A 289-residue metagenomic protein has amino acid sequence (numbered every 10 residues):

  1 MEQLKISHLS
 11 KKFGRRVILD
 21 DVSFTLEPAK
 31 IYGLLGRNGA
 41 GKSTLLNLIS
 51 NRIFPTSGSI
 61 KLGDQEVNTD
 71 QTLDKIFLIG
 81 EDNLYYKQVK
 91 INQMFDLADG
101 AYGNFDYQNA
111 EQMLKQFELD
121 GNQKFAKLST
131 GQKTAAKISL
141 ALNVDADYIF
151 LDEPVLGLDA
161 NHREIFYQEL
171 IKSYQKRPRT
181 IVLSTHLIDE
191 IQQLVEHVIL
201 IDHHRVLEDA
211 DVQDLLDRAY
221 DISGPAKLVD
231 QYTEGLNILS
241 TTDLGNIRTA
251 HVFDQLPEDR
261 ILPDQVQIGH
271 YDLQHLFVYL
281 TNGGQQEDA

Functional and structural regions predicted by a protein language model:
L4-I6, L19: Conserved structural motif at the start of ABC-family nucleotide-binding domains
Y32-R37: The feature captures the beta-strand-to-loop junction immediately N-terminal to the Walker
G41, G58-Q71: Conserved ABC transporter NBD signature motif
S50: Helix-to-loop junction immediately C-terminal to a conserved catalytic motif
G80-K137: ABC-family P-loop ATPase nucleotide-binding domains
I149-E153, L158: Catalytic Walker B motif of ABC-type/P-loop ATPase nucleotide-binding domains
S240, L244-A289: C-terminal coupling/interaction segments
